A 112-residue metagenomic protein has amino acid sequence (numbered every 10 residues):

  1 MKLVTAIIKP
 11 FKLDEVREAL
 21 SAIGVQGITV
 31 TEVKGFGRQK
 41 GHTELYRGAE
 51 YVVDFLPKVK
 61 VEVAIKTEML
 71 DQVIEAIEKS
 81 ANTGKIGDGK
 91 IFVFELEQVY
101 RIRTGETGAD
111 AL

Functional and structural regions predicted by a protein language model:
M1-L112: Positively charged, small/polar-rich N-terminal and surface patches that mediate targeting and assembly and bind
